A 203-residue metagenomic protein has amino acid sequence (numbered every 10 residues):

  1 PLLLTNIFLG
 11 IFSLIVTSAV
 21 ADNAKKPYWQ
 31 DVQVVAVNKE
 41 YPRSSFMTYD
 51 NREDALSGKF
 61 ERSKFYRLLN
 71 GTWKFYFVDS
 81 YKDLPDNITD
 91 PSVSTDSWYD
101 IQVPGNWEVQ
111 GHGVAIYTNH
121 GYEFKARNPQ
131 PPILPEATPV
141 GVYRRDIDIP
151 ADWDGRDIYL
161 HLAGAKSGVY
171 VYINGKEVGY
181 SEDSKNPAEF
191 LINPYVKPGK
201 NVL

Functional and structural regions predicted by a protein language model:
T5-I15: Bacterial N-terminal signal peptides
F12, V20-A21: Intrinsic disorder/low-complexity segments
A21-F124, V202: Accessory carbohydrate-binding/adhesion or oligomerization-edge regions at the termini of glycan-active proteins
D22-Q30, V34, E40, K59-F60 (+4 more regions): Accessory beta-strand-rich segments of carbohydrate-active enzymes
F124-P131: Surface-exposed acidic, glycine/proline-enriched linker/cap segments that occur as 15-30-residue helix-coil
